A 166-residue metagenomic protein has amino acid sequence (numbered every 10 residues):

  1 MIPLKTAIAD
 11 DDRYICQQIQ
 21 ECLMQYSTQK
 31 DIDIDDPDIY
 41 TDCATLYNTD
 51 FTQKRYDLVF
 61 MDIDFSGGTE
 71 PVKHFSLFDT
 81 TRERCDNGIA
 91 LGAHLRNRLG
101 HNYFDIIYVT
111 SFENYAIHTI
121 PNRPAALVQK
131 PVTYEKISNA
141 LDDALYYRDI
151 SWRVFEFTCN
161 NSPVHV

Functional and structural regions predicted by a protein language model:
I2-L23, V59: Conserved acidic segment of CheY-like receiver
Q20, P37-L58, G68: Acidic, metal-coordinating helix/loop segments flanking the phosphotransfer/catalytic sites of two-component signaling
Q53-L95, L99: Conserved phosphotransfer microenvironments
I107-V109: Hydrophobic/aromatic residues positioned on beta-strands within the core alpha/beta folds
K130: A Lys-centered signature of the CheY-like receiver
T133: Receiver (REC) domain switch/active-site region of two-component response regulators
N139-V166: Conserved binding/recognition cores within well-folded domains
